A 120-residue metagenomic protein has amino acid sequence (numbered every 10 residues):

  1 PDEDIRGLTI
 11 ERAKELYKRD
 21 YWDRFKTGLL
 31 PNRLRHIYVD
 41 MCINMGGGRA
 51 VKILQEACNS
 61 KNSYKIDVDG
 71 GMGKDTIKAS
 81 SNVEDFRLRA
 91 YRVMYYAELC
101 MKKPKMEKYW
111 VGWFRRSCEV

Functional and structural regions predicted by a protein language model:
P1-M45, W113-V120: Acidic, aromatic-lined catalytic clefts of primarily extracellular/periplasmic carbohydrate-active enzymes that remodel
R6, R35-V39, N44-R89: Short acidic, glycine/serine/threonine-rich helix-capping segments at coil-helix boundaries
F25-L29, A50, P104, K108: Residue-level signal for secondary-structure boundary elements
F86-V120: Low-complexity, Gly/Ser/Thr/Pro-rich intrinsically disordered linker/tail segments
